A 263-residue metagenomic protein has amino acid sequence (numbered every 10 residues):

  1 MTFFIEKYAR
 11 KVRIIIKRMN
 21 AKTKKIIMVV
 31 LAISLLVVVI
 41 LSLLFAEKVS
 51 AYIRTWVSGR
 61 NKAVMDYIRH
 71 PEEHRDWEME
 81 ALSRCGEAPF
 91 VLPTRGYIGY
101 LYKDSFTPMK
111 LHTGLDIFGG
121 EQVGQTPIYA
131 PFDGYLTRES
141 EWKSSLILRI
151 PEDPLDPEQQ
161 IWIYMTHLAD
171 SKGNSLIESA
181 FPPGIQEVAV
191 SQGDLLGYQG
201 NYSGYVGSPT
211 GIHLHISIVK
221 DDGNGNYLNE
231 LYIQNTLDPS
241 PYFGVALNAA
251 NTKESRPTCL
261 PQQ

Functional and structural regions predicted by a protein language model:
M1-R13: N-terminal targeting leaders characterized by basic, low-complexity, disordered sequences that direct proteins
R10-L36: N-terminal Sec-pathway targeting helices
L36-A46: Hydrophobic alpha-helical membrane-insertion segments, chiefly the h-region of N-terminal signal peptides
F45-S145, D153, Q192, N201 (+1 more regions): Surface-exposed, glycine-biased beta-strand/turn segments
T107-E121, E152-P157, I161-T166, E178-A180 (+3 more regions): Small beta-barrel nucleic-acid-binding modules, principally OB-folds
A130-G184, G211-H215: Zn2+-dependent peptidoglycan hydrolase active-site motif and core
Q160, F181-D194, P209-Q263: Acidic, glycine-rich catalytic/binding loops that coordinate metals and/or anionic ligands
Q199-H213: Active-site loop architecture of trypsin-fold serine endopeptidases
